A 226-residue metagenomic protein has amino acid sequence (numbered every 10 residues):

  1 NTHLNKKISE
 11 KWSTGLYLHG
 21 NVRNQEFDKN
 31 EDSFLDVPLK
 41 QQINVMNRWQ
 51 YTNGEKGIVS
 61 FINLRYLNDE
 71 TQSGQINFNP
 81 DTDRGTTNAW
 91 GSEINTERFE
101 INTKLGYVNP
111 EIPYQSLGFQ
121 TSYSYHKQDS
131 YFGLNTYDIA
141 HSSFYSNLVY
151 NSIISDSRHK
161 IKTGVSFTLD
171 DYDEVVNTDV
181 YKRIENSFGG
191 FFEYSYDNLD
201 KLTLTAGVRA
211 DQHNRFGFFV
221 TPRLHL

Functional and structural regions predicted by a protein language model:
T2, L16-V22, I62-N68, F119-Y125 (+2 more regions): Transmembrane beta-barrel strands of outer-membrane/channel proteins
T2-K6, V45-Y51, I101-Y107, S146-S152 (+2 more regions): Residues on the lipid-exposed face of transmembrane beta-strands in outer-membrane beta-barrel proteins
I8, G20, Y51-N53, Y66 (+6 more regions): Short beta-strand segments enriched in hydrophobic/aromatic residues within well-folded beta-rich domains
K11-T14, N24, E55-S60, P110-L117 (+2 more regions): Repeated loop/turn-to-beta-strand initiation elements of outer-membrane beta-barrel proteins
W12, I43, I58, F99-I101 (+5 more regions): Hydrophobic core residues within well-ordered beta-strands of beta-rich domains
V22-M46, Q50-L117, Y123-H141: Flexible loop and strand-edge segments within Gram-negative outer membrane beta-barrel domains
N63, R158-K160, S166, V175-L226: Structural signature of Gram-negative outer-membrane beta-barrels, strongest in the C-terminal barrel of TonB-dependent
H126-Q128, H141-S146, D171, D200: Beta-barrel outer-membrane channel/assembly domains of diderm bacteria
